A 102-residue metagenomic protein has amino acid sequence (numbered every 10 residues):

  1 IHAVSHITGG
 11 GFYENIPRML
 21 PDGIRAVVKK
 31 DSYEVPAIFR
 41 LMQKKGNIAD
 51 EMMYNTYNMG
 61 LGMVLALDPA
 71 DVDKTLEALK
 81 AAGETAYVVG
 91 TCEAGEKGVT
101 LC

Functional and structural regions predicted by a protein language model:
I1-C102: Glycine-/charge-enriched secondary-structure boundary and capping motifs
